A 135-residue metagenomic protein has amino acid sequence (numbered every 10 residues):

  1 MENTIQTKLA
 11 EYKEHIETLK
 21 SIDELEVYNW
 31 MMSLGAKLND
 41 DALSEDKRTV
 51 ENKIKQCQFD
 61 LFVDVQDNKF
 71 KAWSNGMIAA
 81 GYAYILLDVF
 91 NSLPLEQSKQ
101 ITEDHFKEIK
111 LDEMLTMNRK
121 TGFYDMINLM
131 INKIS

Functional and structural regions predicted by a protein language model:
E2-K13, E17-D60, D64, F70-K71 (+2 more regions): N-terminal intrinsically disordered, cationic/polar leader segments that include organellar targeting peptides
Q6-L9, M77-G81: Short acidic alpha-helix initiation/capping motifs at coil-to-helix transition points, especially at protein N-termini
T18-I22, V89, Q97: Short N-terminal micro-motifs specific to bacterial/archaeal maturation and metal-cluster initiation sites
S33, Y84-D88: Short, hydrophobic/amphipathic alpha-helical patches that form generic packing surfaces within helical domains
F62-M77, L87-N91: Conserved interaction-surface patches within small, structured recognition/assembly domains
S74-I78, F90, S98, N118 (+1 more regions): Short amphipathic alpha-helical interaction segments
I78-A83, P94, T102, M126: Amphipathic alpha-helical interface surfaces
S92-I109: Glycine-rich phosphate/pyrophosphate-binding loops and their adjacent beta-strand/loop elements at enzyme active sites
